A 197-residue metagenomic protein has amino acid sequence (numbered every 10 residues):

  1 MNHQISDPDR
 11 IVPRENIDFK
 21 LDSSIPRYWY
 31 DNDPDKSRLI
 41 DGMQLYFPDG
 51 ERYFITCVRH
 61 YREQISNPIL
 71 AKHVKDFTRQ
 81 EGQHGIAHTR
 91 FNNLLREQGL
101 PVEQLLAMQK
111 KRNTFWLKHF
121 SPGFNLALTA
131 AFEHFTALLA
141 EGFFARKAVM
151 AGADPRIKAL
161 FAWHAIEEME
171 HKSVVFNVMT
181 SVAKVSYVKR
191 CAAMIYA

Functional and structural regions predicted by a protein language model:
N2-A197: Non-heme di-metal
